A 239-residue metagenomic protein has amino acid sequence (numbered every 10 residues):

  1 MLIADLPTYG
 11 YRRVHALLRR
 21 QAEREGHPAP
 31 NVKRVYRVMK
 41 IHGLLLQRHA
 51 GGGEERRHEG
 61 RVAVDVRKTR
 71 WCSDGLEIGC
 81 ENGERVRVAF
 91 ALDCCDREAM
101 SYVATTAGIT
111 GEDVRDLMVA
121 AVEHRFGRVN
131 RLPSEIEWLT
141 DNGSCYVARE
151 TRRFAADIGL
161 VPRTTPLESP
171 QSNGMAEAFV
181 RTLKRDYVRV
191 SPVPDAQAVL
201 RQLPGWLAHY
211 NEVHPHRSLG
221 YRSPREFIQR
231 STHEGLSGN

Functional and structural regions predicted by a protein language model:
M1-R70, S223-T232: Basic, flexible linker segments flanking DNA-binding modules in nucleic acid-interacting mobile-element proteins
L2, C72-H124, I136-E137, T165: A short, conserved beta-strand element enriched in hydrophobic/aromatic residues
L6-T8, R24-G26, D65, C80-E81 (+2 more regions): Conserved, non-catalytic sequence blocks in retroelement Pol enzymes and Pol-derived host proteins
V14, V35, D74, A91 (+10 more regions): Mobile genetic element proteins and their domesticated derivatives, centered on retroelements and DNA transposons
H49-G53, A104, W138-N142, D157-M175 (+1 more regions): RNase H-like polynucleotidyl transferase catalytic core
V129-V147, R222-R225: Acidic/histidine-rich, metal-coordinating catalytic segments
S134, A156-L160, T182-N239: C-terminal domain-tail junction helix/linker
